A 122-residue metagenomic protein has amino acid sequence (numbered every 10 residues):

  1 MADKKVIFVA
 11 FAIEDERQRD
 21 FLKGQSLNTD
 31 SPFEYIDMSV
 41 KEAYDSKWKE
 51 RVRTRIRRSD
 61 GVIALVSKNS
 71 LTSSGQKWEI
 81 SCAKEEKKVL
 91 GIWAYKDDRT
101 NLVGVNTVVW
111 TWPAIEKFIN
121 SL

Functional and structural regions predicted by a protein language model:
M1-R58, A94: Conserved N-terminal substructure of TIR/SEFIR domains
S46-K49, K77, W112: Structural motif corresponding to alpha-helix initiation and N-cap regions
K68-E86: Conserved TIR/SEFIR loop-to-helix hotspot centered on a Trp-containing motif with a nearby acidic residue
N69, I92-T100: Short beta-alpha junction loops
K87-G91: Proline-centered loop/turn at the N-terminus of a beta-strand
D97-W112: Glycine-rich, charge-decorated loop segments at or immediately adjacent to ligand/cofactor-binding or catalytic sites
W110-L122: C-terminal helix of von Willebrand factor
